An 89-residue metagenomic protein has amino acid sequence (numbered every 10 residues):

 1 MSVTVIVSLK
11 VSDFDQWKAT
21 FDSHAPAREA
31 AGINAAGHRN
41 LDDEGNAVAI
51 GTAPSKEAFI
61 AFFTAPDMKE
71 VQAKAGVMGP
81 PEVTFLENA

Functional and structural regions predicted by a protein language model:
M1-V71, A75-A89: Short S/T/G/P-rich N-terminal loop/turn motif that feeds into the first structured element of a domain
